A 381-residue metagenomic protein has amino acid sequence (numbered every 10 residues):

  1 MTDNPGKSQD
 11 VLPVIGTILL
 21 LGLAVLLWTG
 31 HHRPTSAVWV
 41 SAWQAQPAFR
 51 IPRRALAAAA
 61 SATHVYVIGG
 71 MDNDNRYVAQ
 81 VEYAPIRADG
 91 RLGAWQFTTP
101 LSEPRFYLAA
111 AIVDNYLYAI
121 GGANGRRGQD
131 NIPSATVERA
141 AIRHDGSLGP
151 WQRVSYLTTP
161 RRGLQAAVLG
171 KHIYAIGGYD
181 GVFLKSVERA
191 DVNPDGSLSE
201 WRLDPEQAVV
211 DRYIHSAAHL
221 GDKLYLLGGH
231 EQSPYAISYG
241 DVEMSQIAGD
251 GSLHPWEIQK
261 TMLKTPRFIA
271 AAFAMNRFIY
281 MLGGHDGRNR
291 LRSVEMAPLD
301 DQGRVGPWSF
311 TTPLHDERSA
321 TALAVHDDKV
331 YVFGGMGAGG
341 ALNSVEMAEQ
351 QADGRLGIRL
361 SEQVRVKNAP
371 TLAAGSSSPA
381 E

Functional and structural regions predicted by a protein language model:
M1-K7: N-terminal secretory signal peptides that target proteins for export/translocation
D10-P13, L19, L23-E381: Kelch-like beta-propeller repeat domains
